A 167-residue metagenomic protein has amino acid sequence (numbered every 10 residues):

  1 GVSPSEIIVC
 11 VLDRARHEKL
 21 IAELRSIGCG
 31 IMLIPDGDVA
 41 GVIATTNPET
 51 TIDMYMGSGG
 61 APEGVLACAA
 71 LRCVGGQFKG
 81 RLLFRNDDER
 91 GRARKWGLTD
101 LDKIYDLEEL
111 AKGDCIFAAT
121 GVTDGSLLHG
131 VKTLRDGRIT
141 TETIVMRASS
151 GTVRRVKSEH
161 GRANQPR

Functional and structural regions predicted by a protein language model:
V2-R138, E142-R147: An extended, acidic
R135-R167: Extended hydrophobic packing segments that form well-structured cores
